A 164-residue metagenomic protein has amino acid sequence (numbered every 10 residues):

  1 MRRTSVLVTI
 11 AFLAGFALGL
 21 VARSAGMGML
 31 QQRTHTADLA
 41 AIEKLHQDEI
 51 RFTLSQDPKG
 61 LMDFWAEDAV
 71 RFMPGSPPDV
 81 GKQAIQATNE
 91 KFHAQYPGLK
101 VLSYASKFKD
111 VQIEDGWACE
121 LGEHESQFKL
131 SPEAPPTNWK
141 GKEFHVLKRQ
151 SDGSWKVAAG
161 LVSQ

Functional and structural regions predicted by a protein language model:
M1-A11: N-terminal Sec-pathway targeting helices
G15-E67: Short, low-complexity N-terminal intrinsically disordered segments enriched in polar/charged residues
A22, K140-Q164: Short beta-strand edge/turn micro-motifs at domain boundaries
T36-E43, P58-G116, E123-E125, P135-W139: A solvent-exposed, acidic/Ser-Thr-rich amphipathic alpha-helical stretch
D110-A118, K148-S154: A short, structured loop/turn motif at beta-sheet edges
S126-L130, L147: Beta-strand elements of well-folded, non-transmembrane domains
E133-A134, G153: Conserved glycine-rich acetyl-CoA-binding loop
